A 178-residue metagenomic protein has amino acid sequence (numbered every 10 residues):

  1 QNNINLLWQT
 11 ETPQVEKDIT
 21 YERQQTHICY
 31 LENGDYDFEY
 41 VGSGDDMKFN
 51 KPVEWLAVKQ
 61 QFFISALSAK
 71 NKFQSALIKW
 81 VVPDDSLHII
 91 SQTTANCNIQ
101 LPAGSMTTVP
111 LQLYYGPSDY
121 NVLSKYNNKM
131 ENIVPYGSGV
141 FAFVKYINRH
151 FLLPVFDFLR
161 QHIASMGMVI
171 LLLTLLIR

Functional and structural regions predicted by a protein language model:
Q1-Y136: Soluble non-transmembrane domains of integral membrane proteins
N5-Q9, F156, R160, I177: Short, well-ordered alpha-helical packing segments
R23-Q25, K59, K145, R149 (+2 more regions): Arginine residue identity/basic-tract feature
F73-S75, H162-G167: Low-complexity, charge- and small-residue-enriched intrinsically disordered regions
Y114-S165: Interfacial loop/helix-cap signal at membrane boundaries in integral membrane proteins
M168-I177: Hydrophobic alpha-helical transmembrane segments of multi-pass integral membrane proteins
